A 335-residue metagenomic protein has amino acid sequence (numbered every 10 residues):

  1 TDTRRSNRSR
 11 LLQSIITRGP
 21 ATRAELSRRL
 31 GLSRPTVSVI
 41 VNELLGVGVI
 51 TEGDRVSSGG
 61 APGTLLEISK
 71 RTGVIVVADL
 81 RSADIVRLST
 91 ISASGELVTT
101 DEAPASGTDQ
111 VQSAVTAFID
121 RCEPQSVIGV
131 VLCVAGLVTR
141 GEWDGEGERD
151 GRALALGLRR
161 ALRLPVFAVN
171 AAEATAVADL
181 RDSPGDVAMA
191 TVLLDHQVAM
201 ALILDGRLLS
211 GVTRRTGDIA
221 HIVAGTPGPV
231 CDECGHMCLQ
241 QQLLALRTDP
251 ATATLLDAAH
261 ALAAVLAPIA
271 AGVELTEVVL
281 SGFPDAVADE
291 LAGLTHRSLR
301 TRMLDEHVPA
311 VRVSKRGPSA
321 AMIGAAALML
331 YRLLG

Functional and structural regions predicted by a protein language model:
T1-P104, Q110-R121, D182-S183, T226-G335: ATP-binding/phosphotransfer module of carbohydrate and carboxylate kinases, centering on a glycine-rich
L65, I75-D79, V127-V131, M189-L193 (+1 more regions): Short glycine-aspartate micro-motif
R71, A93-S94, T139, H196 (+1 more regions): Short, ordered coil/turn segments that flank beta-strands lining enzyme active or ligand-binding pockets
A83-I85, L137-T139, V198-A199: Short, acidic Gly/Pro/Ser/Thr-rich loop/turn segments
L97, E102-A188, E233-C234, D289-T301: Glycine-rich phosphate-binding loop and adjoining helix at the ATP-binding site of ATP-dependent phosphoryl-transfer
T100, E148-R149, G157-L255: Glycine/GP-enriched mid-protein hinge/lid loop-to-helix segment characteristic of carbohydrate kinases
V134, L194-H196, E277, G282-F283: Short secondary-structure boundary segments
